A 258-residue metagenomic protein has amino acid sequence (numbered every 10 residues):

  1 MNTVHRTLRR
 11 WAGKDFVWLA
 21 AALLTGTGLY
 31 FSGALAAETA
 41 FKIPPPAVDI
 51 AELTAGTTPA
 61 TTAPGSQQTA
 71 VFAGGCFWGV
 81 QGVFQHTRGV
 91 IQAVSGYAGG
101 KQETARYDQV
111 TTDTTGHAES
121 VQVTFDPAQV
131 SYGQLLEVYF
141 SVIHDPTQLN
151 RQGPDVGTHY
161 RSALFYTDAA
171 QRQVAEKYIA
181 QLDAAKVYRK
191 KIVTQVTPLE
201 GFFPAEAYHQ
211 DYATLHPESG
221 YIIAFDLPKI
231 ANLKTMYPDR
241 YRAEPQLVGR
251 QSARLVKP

Functional and structural regions predicted by a protein language model:
N2-P258: Flexible coil/turn and secondary-structure edge motifs
